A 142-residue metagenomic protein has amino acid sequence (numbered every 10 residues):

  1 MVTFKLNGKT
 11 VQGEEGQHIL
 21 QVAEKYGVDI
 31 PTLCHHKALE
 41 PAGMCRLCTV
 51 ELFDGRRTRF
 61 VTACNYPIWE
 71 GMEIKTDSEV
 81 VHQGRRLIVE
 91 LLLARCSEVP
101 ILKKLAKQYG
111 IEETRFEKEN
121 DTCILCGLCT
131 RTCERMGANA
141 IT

Functional and structural regions predicted by a protein language model:
M1-T3: Extreme N-terminal starter segment of soluble prokaryotic enzymes
L6-K9: Short strand-turn-strand beta-turns centered on an Asx-Gly dipeptide
I19-L20, E24-L52: A basic, amphipathic helix-loop patch mediating RNA/tRNA/ribosome contacts
R46, V50, D54-T142: Fe-S ferredoxin-like electron-transfer domains and their immediately adjacent linker/connector regions across
